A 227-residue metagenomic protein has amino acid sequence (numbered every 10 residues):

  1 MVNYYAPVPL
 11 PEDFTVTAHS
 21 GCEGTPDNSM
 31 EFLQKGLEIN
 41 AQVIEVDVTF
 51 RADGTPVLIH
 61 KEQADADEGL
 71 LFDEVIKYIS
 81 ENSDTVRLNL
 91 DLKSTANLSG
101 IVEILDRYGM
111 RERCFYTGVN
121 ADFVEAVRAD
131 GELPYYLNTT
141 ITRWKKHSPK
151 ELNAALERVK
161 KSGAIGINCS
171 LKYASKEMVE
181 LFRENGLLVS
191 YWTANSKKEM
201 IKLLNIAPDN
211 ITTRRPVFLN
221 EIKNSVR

Functional and structural regions predicted by a protein language model:
M1-R227: Phosphate-group recognition and catalysis centered on beta-loop-alpha active-site segments
